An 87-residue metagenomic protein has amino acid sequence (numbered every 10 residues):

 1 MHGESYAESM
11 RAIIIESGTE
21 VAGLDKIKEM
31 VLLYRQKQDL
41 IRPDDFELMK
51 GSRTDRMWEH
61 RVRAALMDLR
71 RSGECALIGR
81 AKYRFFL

Functional and structural regions predicted by a protein language model:
M1-Y34: Positively charged, polyanion-binding regions of nucleic-acid-associated proteins
H2, L32-V62: Short, positively charged loop/turn segments that connect secondary-structure elements
R63-M67: Short, hydrophobic-biased segments on the C-terminal half of alpha helices that form "recognition helices"
R70-R80: A short, conserved structural fragment
K82-L87: Short, cationic-aromatic polyanion-contact patches
